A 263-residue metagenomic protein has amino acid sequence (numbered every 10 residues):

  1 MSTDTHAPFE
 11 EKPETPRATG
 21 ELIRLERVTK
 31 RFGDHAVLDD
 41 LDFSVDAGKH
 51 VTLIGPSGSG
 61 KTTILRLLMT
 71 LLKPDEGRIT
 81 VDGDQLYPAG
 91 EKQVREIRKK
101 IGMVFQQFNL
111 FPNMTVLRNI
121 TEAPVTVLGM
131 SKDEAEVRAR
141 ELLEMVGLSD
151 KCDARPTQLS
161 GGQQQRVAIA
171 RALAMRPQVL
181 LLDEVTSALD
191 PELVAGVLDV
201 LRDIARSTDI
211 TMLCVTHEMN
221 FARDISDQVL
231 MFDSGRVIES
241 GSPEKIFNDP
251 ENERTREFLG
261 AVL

Functional and structural regions predicted by a protein language model:
M1-T29: ABC-family P-loop ATPase nucleotide-binding domain
S2-T5, F232, S240-L263: C-terminal boundary and immediately downstream tail of ABC-type ATPase nucleotide-binding domains
A18-P243, P250: ABC family nucleotide-binding domain
